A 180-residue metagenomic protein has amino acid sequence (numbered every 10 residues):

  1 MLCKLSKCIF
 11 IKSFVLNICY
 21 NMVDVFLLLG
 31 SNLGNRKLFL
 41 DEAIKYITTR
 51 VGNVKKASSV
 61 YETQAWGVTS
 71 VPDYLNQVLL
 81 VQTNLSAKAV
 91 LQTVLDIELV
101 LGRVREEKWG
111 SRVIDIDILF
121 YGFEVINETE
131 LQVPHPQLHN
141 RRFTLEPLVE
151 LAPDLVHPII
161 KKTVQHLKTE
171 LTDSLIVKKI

Functional and structural regions predicted by a protein language model:
M22-V51, S58-Q64: N-terminal beta1-alpha1 ligand-phosphate binding loop
L29-S31, T83, V149: Short, structured patches in soluble enzyme cores that scaffold and shape functional sites
L40, I44, N76, L91-V94: A general structural signal for well-ordered alpha-helical packing
K56, A65-D73, L85-L91, D96-I180: Flexible, gly/pro- and Lys/Arg-enriched active-site loops
